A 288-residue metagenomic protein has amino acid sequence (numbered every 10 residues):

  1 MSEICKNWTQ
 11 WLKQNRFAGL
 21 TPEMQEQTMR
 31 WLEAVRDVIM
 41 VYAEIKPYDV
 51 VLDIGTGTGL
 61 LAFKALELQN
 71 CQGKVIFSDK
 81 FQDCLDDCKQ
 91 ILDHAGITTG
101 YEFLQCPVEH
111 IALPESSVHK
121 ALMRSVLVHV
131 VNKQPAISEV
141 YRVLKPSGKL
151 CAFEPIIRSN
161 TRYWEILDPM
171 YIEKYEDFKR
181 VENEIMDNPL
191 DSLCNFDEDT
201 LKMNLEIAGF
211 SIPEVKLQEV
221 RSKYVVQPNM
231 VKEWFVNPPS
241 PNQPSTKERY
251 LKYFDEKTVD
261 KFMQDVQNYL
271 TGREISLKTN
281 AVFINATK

Functional and structural regions predicted by a protein language model:
E3-W8, N15-E23, Q27, E214-R273: C-terminal helical/coil "lid" or tail adjacent to the Rossmann-like core of SAM-dependent
L20-V38, D87: Conserved SAM-binding loop and adjacent beta-strand
R30-Y48, K64: Conserved alpha-helix/loop element of class I SAM-dependent methyltransferases that forms part of the SAM/SAH-binding
V50-I54, T58-H110: Class I SAM-dependent methyltransferase SAM/SAH-binding core
E109-A121: A short acidic, Gly/Pro-enriched loop at the edge of an enzyme's catalytic core that lines a small-molecule cofactor
H119-K133: A short SAM/SAH-binding and catalytic strip from SAM-dependent methyltransferases
Q134-K149: A short glycine-rich, Lys/Arg-flanked "PGG" loop and its adjoining helix->strand segment in the class I
K149-F178: Conserved class I S-adenosyl-L-methionine
